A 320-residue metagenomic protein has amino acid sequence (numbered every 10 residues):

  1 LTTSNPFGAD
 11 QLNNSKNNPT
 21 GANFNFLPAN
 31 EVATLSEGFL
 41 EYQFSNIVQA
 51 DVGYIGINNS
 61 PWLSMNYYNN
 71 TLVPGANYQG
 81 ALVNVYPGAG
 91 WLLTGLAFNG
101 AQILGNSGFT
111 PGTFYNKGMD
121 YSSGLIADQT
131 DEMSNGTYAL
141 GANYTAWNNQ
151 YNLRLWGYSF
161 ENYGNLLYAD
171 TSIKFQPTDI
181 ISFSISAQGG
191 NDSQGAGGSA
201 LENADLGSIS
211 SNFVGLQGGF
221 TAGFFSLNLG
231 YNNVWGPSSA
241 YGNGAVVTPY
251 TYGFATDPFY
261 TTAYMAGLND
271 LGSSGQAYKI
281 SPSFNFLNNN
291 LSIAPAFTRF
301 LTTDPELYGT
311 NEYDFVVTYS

Functional and structural regions predicted by a protein language model:
L1-I57, A81, V85-P87, D179 (+3 more regions): Beta-barrel outer-membrane channel/assembly domains of diderm bacteria
T2-N5, Y54-N59, A97-A101, A146 (+9 more regions): Transmembrane beta-strands of outer-membrane beta-barrel pores
V32-S36, G75-Q79, S134-Y138, Y163-L167 (+3 more regions): Residues that define the transmembrane beta-barrel architecture of outer-membrane proteins
G38-Y42, A81-P87, L140-Y144, A169-I173 (+4 more regions): Residues on the lipid-exposed face of transmembrane beta-strands in outer-membrane beta-barrel proteins
N46-D51, G90-T94, Q102, N148-L153 (+5 more regions): Repeated loop/turn-to-beta-strand initiation elements of outer-membrane beta-barrel proteins
A50-Y68, L93-G95, L140, Q150-E161 (+4 more regions): Transmembrane beta-strand segments that form the barrel wall of outer-membrane beta-barrel proteins
T94-M133, T137, I180-P258, A263: Outer-membrane beta-barrel translocator/channel fold
F224-F315: C-terminal structural cap/anchor segments
